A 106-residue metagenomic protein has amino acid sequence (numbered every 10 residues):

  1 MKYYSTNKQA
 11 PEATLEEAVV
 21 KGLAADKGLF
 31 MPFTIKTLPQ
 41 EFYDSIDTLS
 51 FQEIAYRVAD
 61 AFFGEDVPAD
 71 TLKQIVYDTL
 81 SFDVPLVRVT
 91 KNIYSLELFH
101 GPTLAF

Functional and structural regions predicted by a protein language model:
M1-F106: PLP-dependent amino-acid enzyme catalytic core
